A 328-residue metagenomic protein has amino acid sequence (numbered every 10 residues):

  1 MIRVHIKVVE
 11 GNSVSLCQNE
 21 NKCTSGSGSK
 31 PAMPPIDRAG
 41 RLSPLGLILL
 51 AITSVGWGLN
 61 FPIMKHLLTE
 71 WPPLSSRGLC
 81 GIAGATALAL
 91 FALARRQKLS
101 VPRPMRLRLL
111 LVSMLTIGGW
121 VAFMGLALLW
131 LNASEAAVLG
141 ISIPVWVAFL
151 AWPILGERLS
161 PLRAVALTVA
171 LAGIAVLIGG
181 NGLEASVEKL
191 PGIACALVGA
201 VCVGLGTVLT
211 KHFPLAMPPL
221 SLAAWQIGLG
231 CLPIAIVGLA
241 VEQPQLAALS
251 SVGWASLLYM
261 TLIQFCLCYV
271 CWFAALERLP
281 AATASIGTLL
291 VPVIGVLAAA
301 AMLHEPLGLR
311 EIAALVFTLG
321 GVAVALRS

Functional and structural regions predicted by a protein language model:
I2-G81, L126, A185-H212, P233-I236: Glycine-/small-residue-enriched transmembrane alpha-helix faces in small-molecule transporters and effluxers
P44-L49, L74-A94, L111, V165-A172 (+5 more regions): Hydrophobic alpha-helical transmembrane segments of multi-pass integral membrane proteins, especially transporters
S54, R77-L79, I117, V121 (+4 more regions): Helix-helix packing/entry segments at the starts of transmembrane helices
G56, N60-F61, A89-G140, V176 (+1 more regions): Specific transmembrane alpha-helical segments of multi-pass solute transporters/efflux pumps, especially DMT/EamA
P62-P73, L129, I178-K189, L239-S256 (+2 more regions): Membrane-interface helix termini and inter-helical loops of multi-pass transporters
P72-P73, N132, L155-S160, P218-P219 (+3 more regions): A helix-boundary/kink motif common to multi-pass secondary transporters, especially Major Facilitator Superfamily
L88, L150, L159-N181, I234 (+3 more regions): Hydrophobic transmembrane alpha-helices of multi-pass small-molecule transport proteins
